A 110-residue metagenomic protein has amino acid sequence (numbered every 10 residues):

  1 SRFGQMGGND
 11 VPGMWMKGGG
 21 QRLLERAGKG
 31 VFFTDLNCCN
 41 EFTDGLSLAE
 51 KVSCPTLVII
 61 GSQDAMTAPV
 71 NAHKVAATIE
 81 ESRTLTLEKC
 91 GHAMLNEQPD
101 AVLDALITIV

Functional and structural regions predicted by a protein language model:
S1-K51: Conserved alpha/beta-hydrolase catalytic His-Asp/Glu region
A49-S53, T78-I79: Short, conserved loop/helix-junction motifs that constitute active-site signature segments in enzyme catalytic cores
V52, V58-I60, D64: Short beta-strand/loop motif that positions the catalytic acidic residue of the alpha/beta-hydrolase fold
D64-A65, H92: Acidic metal-phosphate-binding loop of nucleotide-sugar-dependent transferases
A65-N71: Conserved alpha/beta-hydrolase "acid-adjacent" motif
H73-K74, D100: Active-site phosphate/pyrophosphate- and oxyanion-stabilizing loops and adjacent acidic/basic residues in soluble
E80-V110: Catalytic active-site module of serine/aspartate enzymes centered on a nucleophile-bearing elbow/loop
